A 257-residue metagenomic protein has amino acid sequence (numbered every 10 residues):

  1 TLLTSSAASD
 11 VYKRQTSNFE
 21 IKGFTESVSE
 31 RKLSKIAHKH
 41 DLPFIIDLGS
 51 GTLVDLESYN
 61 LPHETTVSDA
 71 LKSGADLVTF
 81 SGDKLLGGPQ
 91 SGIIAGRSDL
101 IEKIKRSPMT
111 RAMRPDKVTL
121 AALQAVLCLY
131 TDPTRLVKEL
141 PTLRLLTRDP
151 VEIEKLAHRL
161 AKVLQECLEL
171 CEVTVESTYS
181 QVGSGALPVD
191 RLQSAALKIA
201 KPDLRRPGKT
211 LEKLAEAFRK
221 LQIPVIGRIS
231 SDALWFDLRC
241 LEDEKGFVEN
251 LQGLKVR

Functional and structural regions predicted by a protein language model:
T1-A8, Y12: Single conserved hydrophobic/aromatic residue that forms the stacking wall/gate of nucleotide- or nucleobase-binding
T16-S17, S50-T52, K84, A233 (+1 more regions): Active-site-proximal loop/turn and secondary-structure-junction residues that shape catalytic pockets, frequently
G23-E57: Catalytic PLP-binding core of fold-type I/II PLP enzymes
P43-I45, L77, W235: Structural preference for beta-strand elements that scaffold enzyme active sites
S58-Q165: Active-site C-terminal subdomain of aminotransferase-like
P150, E154-C240: Conserved C-terminal alpha-helix-loop-beta "cap" of PLP-dependent enzymes that closes/shapes the active-site mouth
I229-R257: Generic C-terminus detector
